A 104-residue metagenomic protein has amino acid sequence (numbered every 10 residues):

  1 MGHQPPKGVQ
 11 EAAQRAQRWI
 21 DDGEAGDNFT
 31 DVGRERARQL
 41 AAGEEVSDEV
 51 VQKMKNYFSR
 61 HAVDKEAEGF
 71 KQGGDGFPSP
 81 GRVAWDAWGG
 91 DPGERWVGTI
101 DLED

Functional and structural regions predicted by a protein language model:
M1-D104: Extended terminal accessory/targeting regions
